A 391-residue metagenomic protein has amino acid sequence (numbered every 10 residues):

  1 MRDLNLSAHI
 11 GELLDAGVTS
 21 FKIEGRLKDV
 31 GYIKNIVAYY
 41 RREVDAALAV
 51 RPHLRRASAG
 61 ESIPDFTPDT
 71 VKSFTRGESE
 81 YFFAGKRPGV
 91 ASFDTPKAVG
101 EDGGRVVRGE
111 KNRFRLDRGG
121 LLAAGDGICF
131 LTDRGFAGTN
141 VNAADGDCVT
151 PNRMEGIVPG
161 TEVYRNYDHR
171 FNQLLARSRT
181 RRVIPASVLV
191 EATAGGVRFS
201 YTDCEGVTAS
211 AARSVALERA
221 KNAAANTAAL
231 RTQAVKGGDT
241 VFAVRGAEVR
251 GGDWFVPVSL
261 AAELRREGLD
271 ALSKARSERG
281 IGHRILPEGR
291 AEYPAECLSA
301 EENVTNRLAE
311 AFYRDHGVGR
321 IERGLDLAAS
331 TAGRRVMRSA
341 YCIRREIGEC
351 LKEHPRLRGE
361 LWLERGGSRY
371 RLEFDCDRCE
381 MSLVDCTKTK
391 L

Functional and structural regions predicted by a protein language model:
M1-L391: Surface-exposed amphipathic alpha-helical tracts and adjacent flexible/coil segments at the periphery of soluble enzymes
